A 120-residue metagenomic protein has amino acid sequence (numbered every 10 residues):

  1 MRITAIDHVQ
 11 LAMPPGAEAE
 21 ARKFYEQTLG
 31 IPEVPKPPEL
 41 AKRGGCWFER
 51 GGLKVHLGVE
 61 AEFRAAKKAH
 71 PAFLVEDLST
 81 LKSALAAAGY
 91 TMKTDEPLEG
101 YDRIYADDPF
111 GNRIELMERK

Functional and structural regions predicted by a protein language model:
M1-R22, A69-P71: N-terminal beta-strand motif that seeds the catalytic metal site of vicinal oxygen chelate
M1-T4, A88-K120: Vicinal oxygen chelate
T4-A5, F63-K68, L98: Short glycine-enriched loop/turn motifs at secondary-structure junctions
L11-K54: Core segments of cupin and vicinal oxygen chelate
A19-K23, Q27, S79-A87, T91: Replace "anionic and nucleotidyl ligands
L40-G44, A65, L98-D102: Short acidic/glycine-enriched loop/turn segments that link adjacent beta-strands
K67-L85: Mid-chain, well-packed structural core segment of small domains
